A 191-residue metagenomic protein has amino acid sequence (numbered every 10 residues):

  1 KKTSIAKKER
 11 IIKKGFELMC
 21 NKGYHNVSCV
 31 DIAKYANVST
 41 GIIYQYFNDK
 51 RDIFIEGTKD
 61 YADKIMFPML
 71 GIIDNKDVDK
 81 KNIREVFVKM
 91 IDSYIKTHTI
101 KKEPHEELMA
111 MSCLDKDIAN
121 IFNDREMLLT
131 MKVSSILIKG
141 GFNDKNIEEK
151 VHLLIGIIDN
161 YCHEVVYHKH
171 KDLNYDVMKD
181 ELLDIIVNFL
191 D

Functional and structural regions predicted by a protein language model:
A6, R10, K14, L18-D52 (+1 more regions): Helix-turn-helix
R10-L18, K64, K89, S93: Pre-recognition alpha-helix immediately N-terminal to the DNA-recognition helix within helix-turn-helix or winged-helix
C29, K59-I65: Short, basic, alpha-helical segments at the C-terminal edge of helix-turn-helix-like DNA-binding modules
I55-Y61, I121, R125: Alpha-helical DNA-contacting segments of helix-turn-helix folds
E56, G71-I100, G141-D144, L154 (+1 more regions): Hydrophobic alpha-helical connector segments
K76-K80, C113-K116, E126-V151: Hydrophobic alpha-helical bundle segments that form small-molecule/ligand-binding pockets
E85-V86, T99-L129: Short secondary-structure transition hinges
E106, I138-I185: Hydrophobic/aromatic-rich alpha-helical bundle segments in the mid-to-C-terminal region
